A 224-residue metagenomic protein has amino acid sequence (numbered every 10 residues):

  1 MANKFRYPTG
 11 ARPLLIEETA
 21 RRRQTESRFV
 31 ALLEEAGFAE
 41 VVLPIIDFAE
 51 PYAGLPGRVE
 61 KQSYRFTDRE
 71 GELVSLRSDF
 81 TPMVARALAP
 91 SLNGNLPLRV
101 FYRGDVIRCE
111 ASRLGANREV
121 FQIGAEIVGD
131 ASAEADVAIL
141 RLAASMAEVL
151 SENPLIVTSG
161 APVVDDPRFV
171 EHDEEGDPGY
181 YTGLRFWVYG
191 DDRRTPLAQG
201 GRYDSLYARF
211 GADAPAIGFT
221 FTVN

Functional and structural regions predicted by a protein language model:
M1-R77, P82, V137: TRNA-binding/sensing appendages of the translation machinery
E18-A36, D47-E50, T81-G94, V100-N153 (+2 more regions): Positively charged, Gly/Ser-enriched RNA/tRNA-binding surfaces
S75, I156-T158: Hydrophobic transmembrane signal anchors and adjacent membrane-proximal interface regions, especially in viral
